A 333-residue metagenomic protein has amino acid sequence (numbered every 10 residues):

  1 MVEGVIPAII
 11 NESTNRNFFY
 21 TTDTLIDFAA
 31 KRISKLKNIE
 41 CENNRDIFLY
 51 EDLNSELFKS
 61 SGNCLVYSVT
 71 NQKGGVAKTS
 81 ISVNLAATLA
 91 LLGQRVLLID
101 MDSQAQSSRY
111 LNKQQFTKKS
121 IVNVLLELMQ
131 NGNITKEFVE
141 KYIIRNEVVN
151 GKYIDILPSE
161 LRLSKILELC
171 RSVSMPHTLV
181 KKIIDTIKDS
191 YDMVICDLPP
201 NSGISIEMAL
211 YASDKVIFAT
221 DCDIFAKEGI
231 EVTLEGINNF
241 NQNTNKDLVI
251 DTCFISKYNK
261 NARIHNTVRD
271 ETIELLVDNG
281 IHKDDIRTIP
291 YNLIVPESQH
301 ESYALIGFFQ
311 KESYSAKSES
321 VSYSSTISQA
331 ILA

Functional and structural regions predicted by a protein language model:
M1: Polyanion-binding surface elements
G4: Glycine-centered, phosphate/nucleic-acid-interacting loop/turn motifs that mediate DNA/RNA or nucleotide
A8-F18, T22-A333: P-loop NTP-binding core
